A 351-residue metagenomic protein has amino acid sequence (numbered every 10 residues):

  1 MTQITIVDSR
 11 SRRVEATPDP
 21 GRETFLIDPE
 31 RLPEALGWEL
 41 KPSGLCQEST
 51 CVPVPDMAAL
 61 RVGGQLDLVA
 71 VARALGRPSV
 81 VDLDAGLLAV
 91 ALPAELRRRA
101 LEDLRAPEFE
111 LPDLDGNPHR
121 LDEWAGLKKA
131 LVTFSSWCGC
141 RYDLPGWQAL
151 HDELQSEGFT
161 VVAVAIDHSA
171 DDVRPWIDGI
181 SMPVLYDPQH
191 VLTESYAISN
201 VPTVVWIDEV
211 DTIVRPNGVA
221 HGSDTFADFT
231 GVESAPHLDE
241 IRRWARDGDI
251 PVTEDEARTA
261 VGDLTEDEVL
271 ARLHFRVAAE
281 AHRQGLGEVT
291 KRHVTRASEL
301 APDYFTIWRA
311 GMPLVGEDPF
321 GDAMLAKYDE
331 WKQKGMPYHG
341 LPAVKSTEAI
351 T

Functional and structural regions predicted by a protein language model:
M1-L121, A125, K129: Primary recognition of N-terminal secretory signal peptides and signal-anchoring hydrophobic helices
A125-A149, E153: Conserved redox-active cysteine motifs that mediate thiol-disulfide chemistry, especially di-cysteine Cys-X(1-2)-Cys
Y142-D178: Structural microenvironment flanking redox-active thiols in thiol-disulfide oxidoreductases
W176-V201, V205-I207: Short, internal strand/loop/helix patches that form the active-site neighborhood or redox-interaction surface
D208-V289, V315: Thiol-/selenol-based redox modules, centered on thioredoxin-like and closely related oxidoreductase domains
E268, A301-P302: Short coil turns that delineate tetratricopeptide repeat
L314-A343: Alpha-helical linker/edge segments of TPR/alpha-solenoid repeat scaffolds and analogous pre-/post-domain helices
